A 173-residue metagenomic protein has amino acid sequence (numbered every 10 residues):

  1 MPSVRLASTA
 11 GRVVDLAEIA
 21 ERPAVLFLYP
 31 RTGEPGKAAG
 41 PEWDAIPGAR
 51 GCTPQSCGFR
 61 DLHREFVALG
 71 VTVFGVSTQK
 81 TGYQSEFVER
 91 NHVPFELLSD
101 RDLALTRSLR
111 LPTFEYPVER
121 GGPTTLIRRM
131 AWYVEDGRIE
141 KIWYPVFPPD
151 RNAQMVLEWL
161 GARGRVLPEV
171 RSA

Functional and structural regions predicted by a protein language model:
M1-A173: Chalcogenol-based redox active-site neighborhoods
